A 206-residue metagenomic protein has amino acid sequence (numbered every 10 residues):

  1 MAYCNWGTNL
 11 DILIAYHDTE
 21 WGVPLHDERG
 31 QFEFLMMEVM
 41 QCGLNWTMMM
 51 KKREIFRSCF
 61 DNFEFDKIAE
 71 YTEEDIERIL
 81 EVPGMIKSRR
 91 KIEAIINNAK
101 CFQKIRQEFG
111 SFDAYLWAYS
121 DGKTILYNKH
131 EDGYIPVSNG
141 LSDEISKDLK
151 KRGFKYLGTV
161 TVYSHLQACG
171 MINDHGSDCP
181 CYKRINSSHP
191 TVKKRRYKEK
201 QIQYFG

Functional and structural regions predicted by a protein language model:
M1-G206: HhH-family (HhH-GPD) DNA N-glycosylase catalytic core used in base-excision repair
